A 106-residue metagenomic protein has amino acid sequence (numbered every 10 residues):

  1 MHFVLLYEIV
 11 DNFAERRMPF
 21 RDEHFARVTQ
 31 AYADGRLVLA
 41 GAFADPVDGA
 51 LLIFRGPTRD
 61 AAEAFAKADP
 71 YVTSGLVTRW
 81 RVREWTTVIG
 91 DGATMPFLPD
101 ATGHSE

Functional and structural regions predicted by a protein language model:
M1-E106: Conserved, structured core segments of small domains
